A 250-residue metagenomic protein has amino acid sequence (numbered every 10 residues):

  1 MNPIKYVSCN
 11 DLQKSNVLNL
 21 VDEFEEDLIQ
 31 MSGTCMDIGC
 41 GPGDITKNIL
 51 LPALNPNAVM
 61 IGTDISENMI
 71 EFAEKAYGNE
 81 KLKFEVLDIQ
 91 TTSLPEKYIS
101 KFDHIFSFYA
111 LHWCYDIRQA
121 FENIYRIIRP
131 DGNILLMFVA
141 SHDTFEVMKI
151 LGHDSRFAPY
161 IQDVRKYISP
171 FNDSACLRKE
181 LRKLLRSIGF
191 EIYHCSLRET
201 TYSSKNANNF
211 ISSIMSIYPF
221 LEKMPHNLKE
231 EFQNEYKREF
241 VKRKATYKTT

Functional and structural regions predicted by a protein language model:
M1-V17: Class I SAM-dependent methyltransferase Rossmann-like catalytic core, especially the SAM/SAH-binding loop
I4, I192-T249: C-terminal helical/coil "lid" or tail adjacent to the Rossmann-like core of SAM-dependent
L12-G33, K47-P52: Conserved alpha-helix/loop element of class I SAM-dependent methyltransferases that forms part of the SAM/SAH-binding
G33-P95: Class I SAM-dependent methyltransferase SAM/SAH-binding core
F102-I117: A short SAM/SAH-binding and catalytic strip from SAM-dependent methyltransferases
C114-Y115, I128-P130: Helix-to-beta-strand junctions that scaffold the AdoMet/dcAdoMet cofactor pocket in Class I SAM-dependent enzymes
R118, N133-K205, L221: Conserved catalytic/acceptor-binding region of the Class I
Q119-I124: Short, conserved SAM-binding segment of the class I
